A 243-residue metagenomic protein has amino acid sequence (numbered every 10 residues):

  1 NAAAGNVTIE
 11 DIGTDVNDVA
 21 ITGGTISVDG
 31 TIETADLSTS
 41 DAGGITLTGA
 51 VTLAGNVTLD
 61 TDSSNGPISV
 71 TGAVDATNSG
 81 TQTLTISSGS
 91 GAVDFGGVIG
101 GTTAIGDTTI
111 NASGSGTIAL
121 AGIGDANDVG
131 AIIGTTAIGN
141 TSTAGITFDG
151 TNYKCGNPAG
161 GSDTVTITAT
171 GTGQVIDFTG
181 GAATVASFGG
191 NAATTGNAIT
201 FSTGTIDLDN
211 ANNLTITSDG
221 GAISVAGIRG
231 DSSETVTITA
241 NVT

Functional and structural regions predicted by a protein language model:
N1-T243: Extracellular lectin-like interaction modules
